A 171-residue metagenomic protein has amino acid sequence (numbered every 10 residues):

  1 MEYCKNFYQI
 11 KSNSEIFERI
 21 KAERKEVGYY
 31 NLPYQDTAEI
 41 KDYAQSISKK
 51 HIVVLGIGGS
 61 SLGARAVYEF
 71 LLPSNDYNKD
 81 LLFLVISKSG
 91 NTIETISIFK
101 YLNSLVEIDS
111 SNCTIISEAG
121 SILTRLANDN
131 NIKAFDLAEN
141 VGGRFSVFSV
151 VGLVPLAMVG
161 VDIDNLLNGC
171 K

Functional and structural regions predicted by a protein language model:
M1-Q45: Extended, charge-enriched "interface" segments that sit outside catalytic cores
Q45-K171: Glycine-rich phosphate-binding loops that contact phosphosugars or nucleotide phosphates
